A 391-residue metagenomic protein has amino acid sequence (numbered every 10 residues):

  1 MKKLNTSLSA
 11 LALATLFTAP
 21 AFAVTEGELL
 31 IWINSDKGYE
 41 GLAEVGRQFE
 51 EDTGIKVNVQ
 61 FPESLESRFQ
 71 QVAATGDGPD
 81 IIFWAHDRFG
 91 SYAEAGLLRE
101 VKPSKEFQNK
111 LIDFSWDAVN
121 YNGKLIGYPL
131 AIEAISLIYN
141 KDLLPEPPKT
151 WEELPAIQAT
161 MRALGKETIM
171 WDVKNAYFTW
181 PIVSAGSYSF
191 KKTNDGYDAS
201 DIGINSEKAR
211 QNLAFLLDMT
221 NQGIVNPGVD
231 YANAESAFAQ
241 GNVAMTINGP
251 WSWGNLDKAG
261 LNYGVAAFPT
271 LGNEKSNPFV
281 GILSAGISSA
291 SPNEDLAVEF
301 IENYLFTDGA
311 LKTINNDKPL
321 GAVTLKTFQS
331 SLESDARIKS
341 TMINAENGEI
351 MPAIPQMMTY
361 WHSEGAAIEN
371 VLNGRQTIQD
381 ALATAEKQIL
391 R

Functional and structural regions predicted by a protein language model:
L8-A12, F22-F89, K105, G272 (+4 more regions): Conserved N-terminal structural module of periplasmic/extracytoplasmic solute-binding proteins
V45, A214-N293: Extracytoplasmic/periplasmic substrate-binding proteins
F61-F69, D87, E152-E153, N226-Q240: Short helix-initiation/N-cap motifs at beta->coil->alpha
H86-S136, E146, W151-Q158, V265-A266 (+1 more regions): Hinge/lid segment of periplasmic solute-binding proteins
L98, W251-G254, L283-T359: Mature extracytoplasmic/periplasmic domains
I126-L130, I135, P155-D201, V243: Extracytoplasmic/periplasmic solute-binding protein
Q158, D198-G228: Glycine-centered hinge/linker elements that transmit conformational signals in sensory and ligand-binding systems
N344-R391: Conserved C-terminal helix/tail region of periplasmic/extracytoplasmic solute-binding proteins
